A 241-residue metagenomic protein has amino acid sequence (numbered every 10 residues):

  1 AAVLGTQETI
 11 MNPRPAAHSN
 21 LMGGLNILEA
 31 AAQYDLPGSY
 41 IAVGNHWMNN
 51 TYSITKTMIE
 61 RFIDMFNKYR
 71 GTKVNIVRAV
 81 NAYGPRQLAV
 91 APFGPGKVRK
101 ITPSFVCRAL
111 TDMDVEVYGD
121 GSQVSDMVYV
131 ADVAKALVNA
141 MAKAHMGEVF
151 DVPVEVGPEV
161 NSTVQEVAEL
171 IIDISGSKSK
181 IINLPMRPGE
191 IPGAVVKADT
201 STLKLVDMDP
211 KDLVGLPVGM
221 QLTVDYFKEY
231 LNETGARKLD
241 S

Functional and structural regions predicted by a protein language model:
A1, M11, H18-T57, N75: Conserved Rossmann-fold NAD(P)-dependent oxidoreductase catalytic core, especially the SDR/UDP-sugar
A2-V3, V43, D120, P158: Conserved donor-binding loops in enzymes that form glycosidic bonds
V3-Q7, V43-N49, V80-R86: Active-site segment of SDR-like NAD(P)-dependent oxidoreductases
G24, T102-P103, V164, A168: A general structural signal for well-ordered alpha-helical segments in protein cores
I27, I63, F105, S201-L205: Structural element of the ATP-grasp superfamily
L36, T72, S177: Short glycine/serine/threonine/alanine-rich loop segments
T51-S53, T57, R61-S125, V130-N139 (+1 more regions): NAD(P)-dependent short-chain dehydrogenase/reductase
L110-S241: C-terminal substrate-binding subdomain of Rossmann-fold SDR/epimerase-dehydratase oxidoreductases
